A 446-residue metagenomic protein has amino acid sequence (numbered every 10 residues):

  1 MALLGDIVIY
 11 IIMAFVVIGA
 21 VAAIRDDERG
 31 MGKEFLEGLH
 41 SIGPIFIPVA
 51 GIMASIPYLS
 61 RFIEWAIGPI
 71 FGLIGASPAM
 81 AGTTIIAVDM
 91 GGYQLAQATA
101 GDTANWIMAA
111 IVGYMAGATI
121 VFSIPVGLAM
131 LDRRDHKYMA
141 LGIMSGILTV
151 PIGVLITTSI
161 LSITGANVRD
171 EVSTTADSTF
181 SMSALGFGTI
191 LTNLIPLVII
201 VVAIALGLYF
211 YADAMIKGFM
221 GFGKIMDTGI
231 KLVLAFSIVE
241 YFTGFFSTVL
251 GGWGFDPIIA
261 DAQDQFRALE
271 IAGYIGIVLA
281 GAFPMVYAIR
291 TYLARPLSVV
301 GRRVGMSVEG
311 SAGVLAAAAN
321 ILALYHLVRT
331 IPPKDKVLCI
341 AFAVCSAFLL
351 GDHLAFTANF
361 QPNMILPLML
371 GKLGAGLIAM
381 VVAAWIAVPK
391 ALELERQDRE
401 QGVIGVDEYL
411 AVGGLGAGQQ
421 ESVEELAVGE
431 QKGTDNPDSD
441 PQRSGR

Functional and structural regions predicted by a protein language model:
M1-G51, M108-G113, S123-G281, A358 (+3 more regions): Signature of multi-pass transmembrane helix bundles
D27-M31, I63, I289-P296: Juxtamembrane/interfacial segments flanking transmembrane helices
K33-S41, G68-L73, K224, R295-M306: Short amphipathic alpha-helical coupling elements at transmembrane boundaries
M53-R61, T83-A96, L128-A129, R169-T179 (+4 more regions): Hydrophobic alpha-helical transmembrane segments
S55-W65, L95-T103, I160-I163: Transmembrane alpha-helix boundary signature
I63-T84, I259-A268: Alpha-helical transmembrane-segment detector that highlights a single hydrophobic TM helix and its immediate
I74-T149, S307-Q361: Alpha-helical membrane segments and immediately flanking helix-loop junctions that form or couple to the substrate/ion
S247-E309, G313-L322: Long, well-ordered mid-to-C-terminal structural blocks that present hydrophobic/aromatic surfaces
